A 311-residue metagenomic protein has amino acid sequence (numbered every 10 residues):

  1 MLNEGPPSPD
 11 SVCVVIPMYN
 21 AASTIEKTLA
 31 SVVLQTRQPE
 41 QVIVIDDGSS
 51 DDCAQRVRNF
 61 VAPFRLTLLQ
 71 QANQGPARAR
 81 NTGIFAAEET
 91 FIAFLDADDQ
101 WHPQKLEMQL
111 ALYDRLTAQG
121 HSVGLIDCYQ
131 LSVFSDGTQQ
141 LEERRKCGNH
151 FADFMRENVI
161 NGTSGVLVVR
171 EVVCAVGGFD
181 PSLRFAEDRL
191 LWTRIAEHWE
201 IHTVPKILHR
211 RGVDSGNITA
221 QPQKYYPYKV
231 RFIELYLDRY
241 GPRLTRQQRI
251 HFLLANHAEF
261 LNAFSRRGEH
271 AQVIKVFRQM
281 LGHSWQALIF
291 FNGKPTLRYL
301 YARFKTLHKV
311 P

Functional and structural regions predicted by a protein language model:
M1-E4, S265-P311: Membrane-interface aromatic/basic loop that binds lipid-linked glycans or pyrophosphate carriers, typified by
M1-K224: Nucleotide-sugar donor-binding/catalytic module of glycosyltransferases that assemble extracellular/cell-envelope
L2, P227-L254, F304-P311: C-terminal, non-catalytic tails of nucleotide-sugar-dependent glycosyltransferases
R37, D114, G241, W285-Q286: Helix-capping and short linker residues that terminate individual alpha-solenoid repeat units
T117-A118, P181, G241-T245, S265 (+1 more regions): Short, flexible helix-adjacent loops and helix caps
D153-F154, I207-S215, A220-R246, H270-H283: Catalytic core of nucleotide-sugar-dependent glycosyltransferases
E187-D188, R249-L253, W285, G293: Short, conserved alpha-helical segments within structured domains
A258-L261: Conserved small-residue packing positions in alpha-helical repeats and bundles
